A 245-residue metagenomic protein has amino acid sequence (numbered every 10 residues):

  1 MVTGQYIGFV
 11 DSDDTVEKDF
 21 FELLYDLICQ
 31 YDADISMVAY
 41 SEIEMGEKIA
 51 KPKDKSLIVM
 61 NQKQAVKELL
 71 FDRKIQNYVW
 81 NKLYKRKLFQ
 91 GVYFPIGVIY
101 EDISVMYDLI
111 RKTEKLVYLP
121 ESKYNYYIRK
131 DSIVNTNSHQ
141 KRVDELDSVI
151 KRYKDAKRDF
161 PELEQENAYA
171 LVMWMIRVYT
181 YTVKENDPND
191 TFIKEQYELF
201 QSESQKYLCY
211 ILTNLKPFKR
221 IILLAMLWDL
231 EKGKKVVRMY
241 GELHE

Functional and structural regions predicted by a protein language model:
M1-S148, R158: Nucleotide-sugar donor-binding/catalytic module of glycosyltransferases that assemble extracellular/cell-envelope
V59, E164-Q165, N186, D229: Intrinsic-disorder-associated interaction segments
I75, N135, E145, A170 (+2 more regions): Helix-centric, low-specificity signal for extended rod-like, repetitive segments
K123-K130, T136-E162, V178-Y207: Catalytic core of nucleotide-sugar-dependent glycosyltransferases
E162-A170: All-alpha amphipathic helical-bundle segments outside canonical DNA-binding/catalytic cores that form hydrophobic
Y169-Y181: Amphipathic alpha-helical repeat scaffolds of TPR domains
E185-E245: Membrane-interface aromatic/basic loop that binds lipid-linked glycans or pyrophosphate carriers, typified by
